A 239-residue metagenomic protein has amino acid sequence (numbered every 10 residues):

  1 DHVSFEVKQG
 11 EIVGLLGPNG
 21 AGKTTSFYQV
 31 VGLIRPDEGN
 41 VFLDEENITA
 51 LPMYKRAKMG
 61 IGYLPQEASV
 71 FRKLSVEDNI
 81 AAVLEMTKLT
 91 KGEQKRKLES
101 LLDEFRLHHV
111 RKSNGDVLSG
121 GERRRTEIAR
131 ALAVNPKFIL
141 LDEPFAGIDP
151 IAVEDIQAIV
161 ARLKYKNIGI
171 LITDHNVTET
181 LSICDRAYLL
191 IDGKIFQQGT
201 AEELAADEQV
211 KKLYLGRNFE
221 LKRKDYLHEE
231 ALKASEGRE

Functional and structural regions predicted by a protein language model:
L16-P18: The feature captures the beta-strand-to-loop junction immediately N-terminal to the Walker
V31: Helix-to-loop junction immediately C-terminal to a conserved catalytic motif
L74-A81: Short coil-to-helix segment of the ABC ATPase nucleotide-binding domain corresponding to the Q-loop/switch region
G92-V110, Q157-A161: Conserved ABC ATPase "signature" region
N114-L118, E122: Conserved ABC ATPase signature
N135: Conserved catalytic motifs of ABC-family nucleotide-binding domains
I139-E143: Catalytic Walker B motif of ABC-type/P-loop ATPase nucleotide-binding domains
